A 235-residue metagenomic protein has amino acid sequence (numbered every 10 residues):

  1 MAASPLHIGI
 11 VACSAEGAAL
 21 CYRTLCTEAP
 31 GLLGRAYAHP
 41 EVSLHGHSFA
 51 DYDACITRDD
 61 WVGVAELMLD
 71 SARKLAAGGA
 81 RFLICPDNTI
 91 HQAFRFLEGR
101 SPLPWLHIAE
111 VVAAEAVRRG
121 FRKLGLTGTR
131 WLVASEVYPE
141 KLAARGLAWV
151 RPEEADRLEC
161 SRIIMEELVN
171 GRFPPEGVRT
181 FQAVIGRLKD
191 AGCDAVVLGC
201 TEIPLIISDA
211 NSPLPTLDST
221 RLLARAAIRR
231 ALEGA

Functional and structural regions predicted by a protein language model:
M1-A235: Non-catalytic structural scaffold of enzyme domains
